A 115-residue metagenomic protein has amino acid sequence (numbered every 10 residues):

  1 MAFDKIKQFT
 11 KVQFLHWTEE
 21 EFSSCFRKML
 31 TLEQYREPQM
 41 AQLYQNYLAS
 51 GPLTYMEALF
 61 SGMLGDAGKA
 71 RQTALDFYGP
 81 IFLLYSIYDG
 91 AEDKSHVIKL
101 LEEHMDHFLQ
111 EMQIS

Functional and structural regions predicted by a protein language model:
M1-S23, A70-F77: Hydrophobic alpha-helical connector segments
M1-V12, L43-A58, K99, E103: Alpha-helical structural segments
A2-Q8, L30-Y35, I81-L83: Short amphipathic alpha-helical segments, especially helix-boundary/capping motifs
K11-T18, R27-R36, F108: Helix-loop "lid/cap" segments that line or gate small-molecule binding pockets
V12-W17, E37, M63, L84 (+1 more regions): Alpha-helix C-capping/helix-to-loop hinge sites
E19, S24-C25, T31, P38-G65: Amphipathic alpha-helical packing segments from all-alpha helical-bundle domains
E20-S23, A91, S115: Short, polar/charged, Gly/Pro-enriched helix-capping and turn/loop motifs at alpha-helix termini and inter-helix linkers
Q42, S50, F60-M112: Hydrophobic/aromatic-rich alpha-helical bundle segments in the mid-to-C-terminal region
